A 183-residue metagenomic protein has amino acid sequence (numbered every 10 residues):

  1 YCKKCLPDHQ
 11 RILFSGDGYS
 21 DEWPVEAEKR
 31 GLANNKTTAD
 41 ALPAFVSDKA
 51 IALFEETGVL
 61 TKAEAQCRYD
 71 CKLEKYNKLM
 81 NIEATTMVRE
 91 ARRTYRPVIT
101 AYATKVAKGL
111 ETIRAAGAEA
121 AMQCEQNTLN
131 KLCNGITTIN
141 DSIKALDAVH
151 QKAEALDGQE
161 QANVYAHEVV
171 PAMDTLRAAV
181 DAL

Functional and structural regions predicted by a protein language model:
Y1-L183: Acidic, glycine-enriched catalytic cores built around paired aspartates
